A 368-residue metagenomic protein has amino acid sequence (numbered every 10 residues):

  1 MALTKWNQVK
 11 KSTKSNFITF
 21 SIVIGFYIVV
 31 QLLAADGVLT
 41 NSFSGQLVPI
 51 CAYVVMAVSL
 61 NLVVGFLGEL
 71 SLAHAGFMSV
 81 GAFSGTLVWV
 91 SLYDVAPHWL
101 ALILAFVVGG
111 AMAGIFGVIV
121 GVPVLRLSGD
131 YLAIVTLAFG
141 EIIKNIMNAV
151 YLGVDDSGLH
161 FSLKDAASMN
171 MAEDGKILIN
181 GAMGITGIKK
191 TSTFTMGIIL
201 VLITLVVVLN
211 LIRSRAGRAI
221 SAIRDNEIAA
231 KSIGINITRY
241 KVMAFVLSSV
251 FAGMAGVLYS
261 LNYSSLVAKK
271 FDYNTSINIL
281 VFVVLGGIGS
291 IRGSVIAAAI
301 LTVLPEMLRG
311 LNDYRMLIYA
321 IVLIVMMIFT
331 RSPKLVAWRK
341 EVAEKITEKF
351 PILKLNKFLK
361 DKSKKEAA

Functional and structural regions predicted by a protein language model:
A2-A368: Transmembrane alpha-helices and adjacent helix-loop boundaries
